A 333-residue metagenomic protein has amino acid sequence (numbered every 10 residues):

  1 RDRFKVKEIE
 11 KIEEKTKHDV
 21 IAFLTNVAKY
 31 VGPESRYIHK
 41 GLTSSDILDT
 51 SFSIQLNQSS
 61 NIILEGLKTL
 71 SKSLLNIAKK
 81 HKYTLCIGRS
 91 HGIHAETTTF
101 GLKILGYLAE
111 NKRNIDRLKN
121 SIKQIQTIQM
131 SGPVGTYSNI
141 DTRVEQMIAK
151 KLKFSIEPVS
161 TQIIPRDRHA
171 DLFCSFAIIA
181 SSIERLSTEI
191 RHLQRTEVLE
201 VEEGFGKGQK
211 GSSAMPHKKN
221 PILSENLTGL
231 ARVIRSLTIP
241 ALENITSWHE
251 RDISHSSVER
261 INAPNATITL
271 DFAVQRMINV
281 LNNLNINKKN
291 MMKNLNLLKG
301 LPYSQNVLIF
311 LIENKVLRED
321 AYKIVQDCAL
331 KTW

Functional and structural regions predicted by a protein language model:
R1, I163, Q194, F205-G208 (+2 more regions): A general structural motif at alpha-helix termini
R1-S131, Y137, D141-M147, I156 (+4 more regions): A helix-coil-helix interface module used to build multimeric assemblies and to scaffold catalytic/cofactor sites
I12-T16, P33, M215-W333: Glycine-rich cofactor/substrate-binding loops
T16, F23, S59, I63-L70 (+12 more regions): Amphipathic alpha-helix face/heptad-repeat signature
A28, L64, K68-S71, L75 (+8 more regions): Structural signal for well-ordered, non-membrane alpha-helices
I47, I87, H91-T98, L102 (+7 more regions): Alpha-helix capping and helix-loop boundary segments enriched in small/acidic/polar residues
K80-Y83, R117-N120, Q124, F154-P158 (+6 more regions): Conserved helix-loop functional segments at active or binding sites
E145-I239: Acidic, glycine-rich loop-and-beta core segments that form the ion-binding/anion-interacting portion of active sites
